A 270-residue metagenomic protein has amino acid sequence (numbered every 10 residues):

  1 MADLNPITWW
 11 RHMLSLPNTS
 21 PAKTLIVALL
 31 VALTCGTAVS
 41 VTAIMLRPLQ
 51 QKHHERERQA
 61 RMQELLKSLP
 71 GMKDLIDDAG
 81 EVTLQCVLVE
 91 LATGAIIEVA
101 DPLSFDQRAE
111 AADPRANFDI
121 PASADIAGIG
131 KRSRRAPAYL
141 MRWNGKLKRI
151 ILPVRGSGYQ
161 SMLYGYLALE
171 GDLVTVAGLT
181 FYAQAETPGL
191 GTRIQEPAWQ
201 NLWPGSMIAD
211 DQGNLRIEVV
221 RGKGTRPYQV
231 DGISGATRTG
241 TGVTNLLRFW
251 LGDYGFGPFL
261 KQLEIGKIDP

Functional and structural regions predicted by a protein language model:
M1-P6: N-terminal intrinsically disordered, acidic low-complexity segments at the extreme N-terminus
T8-P270: Flexible, solvent-exposed loop/hinge segments and secondary-structure transition points
